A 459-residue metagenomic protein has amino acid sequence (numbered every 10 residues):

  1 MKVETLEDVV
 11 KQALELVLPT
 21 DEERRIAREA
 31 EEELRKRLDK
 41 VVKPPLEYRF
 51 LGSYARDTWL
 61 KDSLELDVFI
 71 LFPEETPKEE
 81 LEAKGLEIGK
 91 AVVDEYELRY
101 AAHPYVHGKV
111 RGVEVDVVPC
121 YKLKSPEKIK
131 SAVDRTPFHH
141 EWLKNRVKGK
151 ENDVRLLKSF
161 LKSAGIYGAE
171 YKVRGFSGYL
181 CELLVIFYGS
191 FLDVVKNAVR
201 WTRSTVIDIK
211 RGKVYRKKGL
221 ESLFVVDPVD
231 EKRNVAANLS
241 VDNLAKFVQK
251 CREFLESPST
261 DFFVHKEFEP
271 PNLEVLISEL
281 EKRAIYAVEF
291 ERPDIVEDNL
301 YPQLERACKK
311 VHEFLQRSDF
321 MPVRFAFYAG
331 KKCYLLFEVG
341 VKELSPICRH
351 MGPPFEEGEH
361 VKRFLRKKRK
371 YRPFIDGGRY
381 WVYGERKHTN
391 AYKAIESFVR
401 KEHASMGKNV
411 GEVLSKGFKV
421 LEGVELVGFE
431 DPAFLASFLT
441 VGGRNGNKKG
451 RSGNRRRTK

Functional and structural regions predicted by a protein language model:
M1-K61, K78-E79, V106-H107, C120-L123 (+3 more regions): N-terminal regions immediately upstream of nucleotidyltransferase
E22-I26, A30, P77-G85, N299-A307 (+1 more regions): Short amphipathic alpha-helical segments
W59-L60, L64, V68-P73, D116-E151: Hydrophobic, small-residue-rich alpha-helical packing segments that form membrane-like cores
I70-E74, E338-V341: Short beta-strand-to-loop capping motifs
E82-I88, C348-P353: Short amphipathic alpha-helices in soluble, non-transmembrane regions that often serve as interface/regulatory elements
A83-K128, L315-S318, R324-F337: Conserved catalytic core of two-metal-ion nucleotidyltransferases
G149-Y328, V341-M351: Conserved nucleotidyltransferase catalytic core and NTase-mimicking acidic/glycine-rich helix/loop elements in nucleic
A329-K459: Extended, charged low-complexity segments that frequently continue into or abut oligomerization scaffolds
